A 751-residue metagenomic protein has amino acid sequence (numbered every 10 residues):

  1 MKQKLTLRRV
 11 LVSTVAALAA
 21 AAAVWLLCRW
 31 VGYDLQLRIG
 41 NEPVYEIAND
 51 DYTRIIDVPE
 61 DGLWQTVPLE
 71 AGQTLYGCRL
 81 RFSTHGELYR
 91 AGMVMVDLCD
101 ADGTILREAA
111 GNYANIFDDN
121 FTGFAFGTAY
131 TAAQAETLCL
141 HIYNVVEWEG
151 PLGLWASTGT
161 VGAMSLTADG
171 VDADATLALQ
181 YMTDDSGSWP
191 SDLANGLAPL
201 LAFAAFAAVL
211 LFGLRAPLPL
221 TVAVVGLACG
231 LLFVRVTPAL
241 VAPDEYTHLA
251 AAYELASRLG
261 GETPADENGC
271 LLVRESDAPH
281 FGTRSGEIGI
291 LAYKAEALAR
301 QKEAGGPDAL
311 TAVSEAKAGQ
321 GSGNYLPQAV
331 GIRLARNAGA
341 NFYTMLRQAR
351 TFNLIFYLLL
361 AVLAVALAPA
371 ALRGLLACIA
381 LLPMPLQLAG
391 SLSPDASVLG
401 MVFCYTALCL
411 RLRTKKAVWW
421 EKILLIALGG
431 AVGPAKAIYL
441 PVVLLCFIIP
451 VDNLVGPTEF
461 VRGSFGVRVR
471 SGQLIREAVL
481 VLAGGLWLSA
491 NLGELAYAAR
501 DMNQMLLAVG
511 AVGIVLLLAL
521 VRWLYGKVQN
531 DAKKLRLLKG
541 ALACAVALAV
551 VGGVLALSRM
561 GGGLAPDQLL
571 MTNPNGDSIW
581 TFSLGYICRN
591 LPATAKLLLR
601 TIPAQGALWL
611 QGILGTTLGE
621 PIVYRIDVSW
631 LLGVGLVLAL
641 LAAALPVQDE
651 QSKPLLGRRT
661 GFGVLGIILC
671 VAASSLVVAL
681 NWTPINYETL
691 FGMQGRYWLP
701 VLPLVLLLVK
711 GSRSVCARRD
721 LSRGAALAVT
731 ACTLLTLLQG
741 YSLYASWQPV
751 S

Functional and structural regions predicted by a protein language model:
M1-R29, W189-L231, L524, V528-L548 (+2 more regions): Start-transfer (signal-anchor) and selected internal transmembrane alpha helices of multi-pass inner/ER membrane
R9-V12, A21-D100, I116-T137, Y143-L201: Beta-sheet-rich sandwich/jelly-roll-like modules and their strand-loop junctions
G187-S191, F460-A543, G552-V647: Membrane-lumen/periplasm interface segments of multi-pass, membrane-embedded glycan/lipid transferases
A216-L220, A340-Y343, A364-P383: Transmembrane-helix signature of polytopic, membrane-embedded enzymes that assemble or transfer cell-envelope glycans
L259-Q348: Interfacial juxtamembrane loops and adjacent helix segments that form the catalytic/substrate-binding surfaces
R347-A370: Transmembrane-helix motifs of polytopic, lipid-linked glycan transferases
Q387, E421-A437, V442-I448, L482: Membrane-interface alpha helices of multi-pass inner-membrane proteins
S391-V398: Short acidic/glycine- and proline-prone juxtamembrane loop motifs at membrane-interface regions of multi-pass membrane
